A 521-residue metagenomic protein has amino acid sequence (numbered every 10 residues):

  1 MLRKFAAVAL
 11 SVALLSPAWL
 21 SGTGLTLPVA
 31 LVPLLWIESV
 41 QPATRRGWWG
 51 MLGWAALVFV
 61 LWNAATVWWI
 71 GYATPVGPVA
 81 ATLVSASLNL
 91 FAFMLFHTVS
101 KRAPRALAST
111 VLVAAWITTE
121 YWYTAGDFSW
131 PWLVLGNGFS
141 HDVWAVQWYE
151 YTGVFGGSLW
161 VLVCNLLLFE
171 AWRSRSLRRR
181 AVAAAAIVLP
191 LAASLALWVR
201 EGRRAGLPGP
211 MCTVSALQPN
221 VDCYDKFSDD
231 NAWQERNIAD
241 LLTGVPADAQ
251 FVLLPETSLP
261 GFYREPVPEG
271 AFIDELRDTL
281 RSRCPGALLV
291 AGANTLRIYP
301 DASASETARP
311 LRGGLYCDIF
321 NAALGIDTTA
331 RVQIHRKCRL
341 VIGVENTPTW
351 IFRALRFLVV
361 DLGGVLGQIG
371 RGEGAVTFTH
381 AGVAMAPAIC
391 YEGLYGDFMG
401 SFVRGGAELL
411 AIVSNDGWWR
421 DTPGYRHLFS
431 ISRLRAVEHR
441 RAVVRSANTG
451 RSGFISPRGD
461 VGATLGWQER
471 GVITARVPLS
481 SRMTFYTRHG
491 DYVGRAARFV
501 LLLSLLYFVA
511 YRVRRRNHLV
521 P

Functional and structural regions predicted by a protein language model:
M1-G202, D421, S432, A447-T449 (+2 more regions): Membrane-embedded alpha-helical bundles of multi-pass enzymes that act on lipidic or dolichyl-linked glycan substrates
E201-V493: Soluble catalytic domains of enzymes that build or remodel membrane lipids, polysaccharides, and related
